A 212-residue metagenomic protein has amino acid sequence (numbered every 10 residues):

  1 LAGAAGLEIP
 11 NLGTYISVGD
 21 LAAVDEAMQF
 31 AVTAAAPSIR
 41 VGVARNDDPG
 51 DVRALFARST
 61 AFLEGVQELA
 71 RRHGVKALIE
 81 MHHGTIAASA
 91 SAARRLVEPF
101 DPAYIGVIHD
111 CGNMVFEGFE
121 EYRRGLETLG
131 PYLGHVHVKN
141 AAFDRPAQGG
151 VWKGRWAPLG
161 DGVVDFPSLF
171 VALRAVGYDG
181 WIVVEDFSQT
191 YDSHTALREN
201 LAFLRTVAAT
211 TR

Functional and structural regions predicted by a protein language model:
A2, A31, A77, D110 (+5 more regions): Conserved, mostly hydrophobic/aromatic
G3-H109, F116: Active-site acidic/histidine proton-transfer and metal-coordination neighborhood in alpha/beta enzyme cores
L7, A36, L133, Y178-D179: A structural motif
D20, V52-L55, S59, Y122-G125 (+3 more regions): Residue-level preference for long, well-ordered alpha-helices that form the structural scaffold of enzyme catalytic
V43, N140, D186: Short secondary-structure boundary segments
E64-V163, P167-F170: Acidic/histidine-rich catalytic cores of soluble enzymes
V183-S193: A short, acidic, flexible beta-alpha connecting loop/helix-capping segment that sits on the rim of active
S193-R212: C-terminal helical cap(s) of enzyme catalytic domains, especially alpha/beta-barrels
